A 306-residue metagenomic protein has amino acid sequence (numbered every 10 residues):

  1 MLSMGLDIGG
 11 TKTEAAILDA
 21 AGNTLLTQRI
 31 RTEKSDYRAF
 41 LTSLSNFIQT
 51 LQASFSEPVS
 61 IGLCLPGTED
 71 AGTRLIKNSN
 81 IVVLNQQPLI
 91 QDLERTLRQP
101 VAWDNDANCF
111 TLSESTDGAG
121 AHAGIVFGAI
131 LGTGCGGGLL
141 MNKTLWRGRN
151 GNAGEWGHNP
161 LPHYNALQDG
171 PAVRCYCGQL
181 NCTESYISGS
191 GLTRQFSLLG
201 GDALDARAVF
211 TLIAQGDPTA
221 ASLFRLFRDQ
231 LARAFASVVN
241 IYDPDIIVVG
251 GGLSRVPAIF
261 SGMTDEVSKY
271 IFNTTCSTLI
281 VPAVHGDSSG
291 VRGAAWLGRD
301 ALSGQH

Functional and structural regions predicted by a protein language model:
M1-S60, D70-T73, Q91-V101, T116-A123 (+1 more regions): ATP-binding/phosphotransfer module of carbohydrate and carboxylate kinases, centering on a glycine-rich
D19-A20, L65, M141-N142: A cytosolic small-molecule/anion-sensing beta-strand core signal
T24, I76, L145-W146: Hydrophobic "anchor" residues
T27-R29, S79, G148: Residue-level detector of high-confidence beta-strand sites
R74-N85: A charged helix-plus-loop insertion that forms the helical arch/lid used to bind and gate nucleic-acid substrates
W103-A107: Short loop/edge segments at beta-strand edges and connector loops that shape dinucleotide/nucleotide cofactor-binding
A123-T183: Glycine-rich phosphate-binding loop of actin/hexokinase-like ATP-binding domains
